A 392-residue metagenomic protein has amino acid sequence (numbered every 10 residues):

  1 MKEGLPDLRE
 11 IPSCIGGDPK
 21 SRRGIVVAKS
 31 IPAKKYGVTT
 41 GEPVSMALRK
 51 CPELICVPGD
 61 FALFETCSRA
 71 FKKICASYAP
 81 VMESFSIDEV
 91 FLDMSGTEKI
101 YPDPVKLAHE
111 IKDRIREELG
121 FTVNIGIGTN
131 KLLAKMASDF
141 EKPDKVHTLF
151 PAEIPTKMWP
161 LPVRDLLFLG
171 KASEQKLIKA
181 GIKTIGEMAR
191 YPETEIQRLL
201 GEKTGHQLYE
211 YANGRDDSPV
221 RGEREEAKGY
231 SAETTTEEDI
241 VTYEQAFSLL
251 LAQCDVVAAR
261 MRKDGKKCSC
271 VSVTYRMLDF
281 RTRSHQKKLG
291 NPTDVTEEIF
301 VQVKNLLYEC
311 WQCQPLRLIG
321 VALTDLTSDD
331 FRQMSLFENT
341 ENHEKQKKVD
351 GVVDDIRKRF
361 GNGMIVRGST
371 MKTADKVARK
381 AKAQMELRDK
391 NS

Functional and structural regions predicted by a protein language model:
M1-N213, A259, H343-S392: Gly/Gly-Pro- and Ser/Thr-rich, intrinsically disordered tail segments characteristic of DNA damage-repair and tolerance
I11, V123, D144, S269-V271 (+2 more regions): Change "...and in nucleic-acid phosphodiester-cleaving endonucleases..." to "...and in nucleic-acid processing enzymes
P19-R22, L278-R281, L326-D329: Short, charged/polar surface micro-motifs in flexible loops or helix N-caps
C56, R281-H285, D330-R332: Short small-residue beta-strand/loop micro-motif enriched in glycine and branched aliphatics
V90-G96, S284-K287, Q333-N339: Short, hydrophobic beta-strand segments
T129-L132, A212-N213, K267-L278, L316-T327 (+1 more regions): A glycine-rich phosphate-binding loop feature that marks nucleotide/adenosyl-phosphate handling sites
D165, S173-L316, R388: DNA-contacting surface of Y-family translesion DNA polymerases
D294, K304-K358: C-terminal hydrophobic structural anchor segments that stabilize assembly/packing rather than catalytic chemistry
